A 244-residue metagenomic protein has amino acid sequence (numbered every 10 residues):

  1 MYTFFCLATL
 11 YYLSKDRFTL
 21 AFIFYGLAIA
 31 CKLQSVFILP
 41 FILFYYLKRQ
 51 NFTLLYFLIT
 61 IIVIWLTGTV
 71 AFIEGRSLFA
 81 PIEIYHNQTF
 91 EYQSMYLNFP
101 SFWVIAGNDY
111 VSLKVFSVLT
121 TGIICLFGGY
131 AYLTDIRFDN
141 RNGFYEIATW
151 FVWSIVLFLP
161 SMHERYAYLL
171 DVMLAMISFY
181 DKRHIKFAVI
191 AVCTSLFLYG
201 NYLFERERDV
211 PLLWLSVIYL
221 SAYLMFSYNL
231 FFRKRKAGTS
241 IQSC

Functional and structural regions predicted by a protein language model:
M1-L7, C31, Y166: Multi-pass, polyprenyl lipid-linked donor-dependent membrane glycosyltransferases
F5-T9, F22-Y25, L39, L126-F127 (+3 more regions): Hydrophobic, membrane-inserted alpha-helices
C6-L20, L47, D181-K182: Membrane-interface transmembrane helices that cradle and orient dolichyl/undecaprenyl
T19-Y45, S154-A167: Transmembrane helices and adjacent periplasmic/lumenal helix-loop junctions of polyprenol-phosphate-dependent
F37-I62, I73, L169: Perimembrane helix-loop-helix junctions
I73, P81-P100, Y130, A148 (+1 more regions): Transmembrane helical bundles and short interhelical boundary loops of multi-pass, membrane-embedded
S77, I84-L157, F231-F232: Aromatic/glycine/proline-enriched transmembrane-helix motif characteristic of membrane-embedded glycan-assembly enzymes
L159-L170, L203-P211: Membrane-interface catalytic loops of GT-C/OST-like multi-pass glycosylation enzymes that act
